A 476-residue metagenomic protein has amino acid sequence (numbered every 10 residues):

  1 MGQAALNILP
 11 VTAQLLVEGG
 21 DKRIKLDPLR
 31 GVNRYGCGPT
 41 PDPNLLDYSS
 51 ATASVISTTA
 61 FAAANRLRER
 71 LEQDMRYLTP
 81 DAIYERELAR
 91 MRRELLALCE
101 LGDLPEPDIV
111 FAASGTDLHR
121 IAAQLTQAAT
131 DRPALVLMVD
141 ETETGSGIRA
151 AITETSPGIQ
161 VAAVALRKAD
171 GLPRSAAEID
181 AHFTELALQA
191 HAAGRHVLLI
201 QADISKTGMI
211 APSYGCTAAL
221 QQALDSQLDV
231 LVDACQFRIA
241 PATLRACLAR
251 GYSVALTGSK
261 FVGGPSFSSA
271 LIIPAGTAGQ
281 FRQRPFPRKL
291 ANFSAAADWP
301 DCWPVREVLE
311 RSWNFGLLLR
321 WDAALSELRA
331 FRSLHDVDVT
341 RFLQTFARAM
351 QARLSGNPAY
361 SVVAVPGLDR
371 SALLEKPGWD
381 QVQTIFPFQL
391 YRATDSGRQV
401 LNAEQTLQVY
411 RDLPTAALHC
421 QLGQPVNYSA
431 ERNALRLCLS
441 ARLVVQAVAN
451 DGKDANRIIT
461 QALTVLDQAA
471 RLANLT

Functional and structural regions predicted by a protein language model:
Q3-P28, V32, T59-D117, L125-R132 (+1 more regions): Conserved N-terminal alpha-helix of the aminotransferase class I/II PLP-enzyme fold
P43-A89, I159-R195: Low-complexity, highly charged intrinsically disordered N-terminal segments that act as targeting/localization
A60-R70, E85-M91, A176-L188, A211-Q222 (+4 more regions): Well-ordered, non-membrane alpha-helical segments in soluble/globular domains
V110-A113, H119-V308, N314: Conserved PLP-enzyme active-site core in the AAT-like
S259-W379, L466-A469: Active-site C-terminal subdomain of aminotransferase-like
S361-A416: Conserved PLP-binding catalytic core of the aspartate aminotransferase-like
T406-L439: Conserved PLP cofactor-binding pocket of PLP-dependent enzymes
V426-T476: PLP-dependent enzyme catalytic core of the Aspartate aminotransferase-like
